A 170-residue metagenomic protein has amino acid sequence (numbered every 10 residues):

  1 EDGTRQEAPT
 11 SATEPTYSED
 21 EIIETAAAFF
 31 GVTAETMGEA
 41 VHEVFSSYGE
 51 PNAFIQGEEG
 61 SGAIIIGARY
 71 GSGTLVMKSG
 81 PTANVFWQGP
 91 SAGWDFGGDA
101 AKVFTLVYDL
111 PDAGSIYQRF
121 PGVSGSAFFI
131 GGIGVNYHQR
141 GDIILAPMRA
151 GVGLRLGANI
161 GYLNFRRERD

Functional and structural regions predicted by a protein language model:
E1-D2: Intrinsically disordered, low-complexity, repeat-rich polar/charged segments
R5-D170: Small-residue-enriched, tightly packed secondary-structure blocks
